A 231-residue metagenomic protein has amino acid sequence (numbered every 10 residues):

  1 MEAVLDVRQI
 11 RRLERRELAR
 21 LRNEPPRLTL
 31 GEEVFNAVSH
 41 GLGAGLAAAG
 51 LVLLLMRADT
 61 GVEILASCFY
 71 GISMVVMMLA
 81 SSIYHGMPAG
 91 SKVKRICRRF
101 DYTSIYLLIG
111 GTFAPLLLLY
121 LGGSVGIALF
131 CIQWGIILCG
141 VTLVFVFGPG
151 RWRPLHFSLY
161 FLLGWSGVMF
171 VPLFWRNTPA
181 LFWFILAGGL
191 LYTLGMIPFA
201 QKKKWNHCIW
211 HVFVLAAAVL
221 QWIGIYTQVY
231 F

Functional and structural regions predicted by a protein language model:
E2-F231: Multi-pass alpha-helical transmembrane bundles in non-GPCR membrane proteins that perform intramembrane catalysis
